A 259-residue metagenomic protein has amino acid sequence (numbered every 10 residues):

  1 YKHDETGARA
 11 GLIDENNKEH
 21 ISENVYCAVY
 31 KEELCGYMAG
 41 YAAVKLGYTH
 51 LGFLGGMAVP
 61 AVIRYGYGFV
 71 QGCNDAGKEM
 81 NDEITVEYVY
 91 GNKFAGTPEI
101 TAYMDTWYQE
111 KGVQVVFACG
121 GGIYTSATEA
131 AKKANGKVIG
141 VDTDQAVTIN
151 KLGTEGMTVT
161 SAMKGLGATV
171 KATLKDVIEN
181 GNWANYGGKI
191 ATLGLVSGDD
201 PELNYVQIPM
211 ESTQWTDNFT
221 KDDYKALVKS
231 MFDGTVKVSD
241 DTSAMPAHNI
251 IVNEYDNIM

Functional and structural regions predicted by a protein language model:
Y1-M259: A residue-level marker of the well-folded mature domains of exported/periplasmic proteins
